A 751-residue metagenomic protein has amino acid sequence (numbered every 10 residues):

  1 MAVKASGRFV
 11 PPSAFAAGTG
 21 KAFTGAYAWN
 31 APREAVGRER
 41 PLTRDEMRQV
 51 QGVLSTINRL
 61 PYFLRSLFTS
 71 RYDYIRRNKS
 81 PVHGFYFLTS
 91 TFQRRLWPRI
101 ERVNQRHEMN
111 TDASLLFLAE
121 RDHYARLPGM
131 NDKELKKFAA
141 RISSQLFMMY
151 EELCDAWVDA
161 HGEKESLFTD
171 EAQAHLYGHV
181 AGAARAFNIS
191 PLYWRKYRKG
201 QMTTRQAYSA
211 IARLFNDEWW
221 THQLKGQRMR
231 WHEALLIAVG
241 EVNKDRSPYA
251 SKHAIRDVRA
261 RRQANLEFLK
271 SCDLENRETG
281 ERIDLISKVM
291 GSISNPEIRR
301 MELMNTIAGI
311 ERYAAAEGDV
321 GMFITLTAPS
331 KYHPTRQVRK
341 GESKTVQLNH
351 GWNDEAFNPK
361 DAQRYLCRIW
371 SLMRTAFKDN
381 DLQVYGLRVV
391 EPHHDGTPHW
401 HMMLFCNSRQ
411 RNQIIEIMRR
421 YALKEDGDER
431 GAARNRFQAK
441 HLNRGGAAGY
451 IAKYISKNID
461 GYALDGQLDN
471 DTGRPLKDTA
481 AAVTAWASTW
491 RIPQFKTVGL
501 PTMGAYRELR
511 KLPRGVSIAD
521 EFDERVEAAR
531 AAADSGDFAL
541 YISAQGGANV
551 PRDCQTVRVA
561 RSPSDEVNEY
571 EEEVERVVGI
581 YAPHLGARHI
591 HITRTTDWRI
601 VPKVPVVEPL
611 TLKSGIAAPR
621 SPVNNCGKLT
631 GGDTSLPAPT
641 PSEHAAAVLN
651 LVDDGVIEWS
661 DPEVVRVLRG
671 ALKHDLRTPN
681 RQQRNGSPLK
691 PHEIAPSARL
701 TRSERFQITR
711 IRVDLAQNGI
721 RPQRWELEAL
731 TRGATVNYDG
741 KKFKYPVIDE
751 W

Functional and structural regions predicted by a protein language model:
M1-G396, R409-W751: Right-hand nucleic-acid polymerase module
M403-N407: Short hydrophobic/aromatic beta-strand micro-patches that form the beta-sheet surface supporting nucleotide- or nucleic
